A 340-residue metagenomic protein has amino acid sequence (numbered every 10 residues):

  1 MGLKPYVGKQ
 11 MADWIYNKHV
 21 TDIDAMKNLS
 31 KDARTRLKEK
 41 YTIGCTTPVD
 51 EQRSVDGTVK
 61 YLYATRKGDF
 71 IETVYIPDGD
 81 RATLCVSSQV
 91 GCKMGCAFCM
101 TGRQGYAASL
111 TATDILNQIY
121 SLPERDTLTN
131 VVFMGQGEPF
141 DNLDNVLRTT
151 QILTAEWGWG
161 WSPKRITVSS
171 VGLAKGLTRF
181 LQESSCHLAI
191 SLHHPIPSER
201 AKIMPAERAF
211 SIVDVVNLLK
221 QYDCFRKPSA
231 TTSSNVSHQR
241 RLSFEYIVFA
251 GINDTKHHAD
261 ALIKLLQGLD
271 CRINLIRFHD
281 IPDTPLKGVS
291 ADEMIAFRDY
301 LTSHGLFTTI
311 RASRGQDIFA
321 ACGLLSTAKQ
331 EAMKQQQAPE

Functional and structural regions predicted by a protein language model:
M1-D69, K220-R241, Y246-E340: Auxiliary Fe-S-binding modules of radical SAM enzymes
S54, S87-S88, S169, S191: Short linear Ser/Thr-Pro motifs
V59, I71, A82-V86, M94 (+1 more regions): Generic beta-strand structural signal
D69-Y75: A short loop-to-beta-strand scaffold at the N-terminal edge of the catalytic core in hydrolase folds
Y75-I76, N145: Residue-level structural signal for beta-strand termini and adjacent loop
P77-D114: Canonical Radical SAM [4Fe-4S] cluster-binding loop centered on the CxxxCxxC motif and its immediate flanking residues
T113, N117-R125: Ferredoxin-type iron-sulfur electron-transfer modules in oxidoreductases and energy-metabolism complexes
P123-N130, G135-H304: Conserved AdoMet/S-adenosylmethionine-binding subsite of the radical SAM
